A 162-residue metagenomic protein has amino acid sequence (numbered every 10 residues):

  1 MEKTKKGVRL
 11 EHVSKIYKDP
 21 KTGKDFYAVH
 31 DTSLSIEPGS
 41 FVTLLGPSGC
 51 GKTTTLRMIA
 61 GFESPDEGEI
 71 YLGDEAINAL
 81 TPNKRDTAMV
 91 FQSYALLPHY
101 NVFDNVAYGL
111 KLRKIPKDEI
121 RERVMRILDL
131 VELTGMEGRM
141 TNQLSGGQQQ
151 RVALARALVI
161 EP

Functional and structural regions predicted by a protein language model:
L45-P47: The feature captures the beta-strand-to-loop junction immediately N-terminal to the Walker
A60: Helix-to-loop junction immediately C-terminal to a conserved catalytic motif
D74-N78, K111-M136: Conserved ABC ATPase "signature" region
A79, M140-L144, Q148: Conserved ABC ATPase signature
Y100-A107: Short coil-to-helix segment of the ABC ATPase nucleotide-binding domain corresponding to the Q-loop/switch region
L154: Hydrophobic anchor residue at the start of the ABC signature
E161: Conserved catalytic motifs of ABC-family nucleotide-binding domains
